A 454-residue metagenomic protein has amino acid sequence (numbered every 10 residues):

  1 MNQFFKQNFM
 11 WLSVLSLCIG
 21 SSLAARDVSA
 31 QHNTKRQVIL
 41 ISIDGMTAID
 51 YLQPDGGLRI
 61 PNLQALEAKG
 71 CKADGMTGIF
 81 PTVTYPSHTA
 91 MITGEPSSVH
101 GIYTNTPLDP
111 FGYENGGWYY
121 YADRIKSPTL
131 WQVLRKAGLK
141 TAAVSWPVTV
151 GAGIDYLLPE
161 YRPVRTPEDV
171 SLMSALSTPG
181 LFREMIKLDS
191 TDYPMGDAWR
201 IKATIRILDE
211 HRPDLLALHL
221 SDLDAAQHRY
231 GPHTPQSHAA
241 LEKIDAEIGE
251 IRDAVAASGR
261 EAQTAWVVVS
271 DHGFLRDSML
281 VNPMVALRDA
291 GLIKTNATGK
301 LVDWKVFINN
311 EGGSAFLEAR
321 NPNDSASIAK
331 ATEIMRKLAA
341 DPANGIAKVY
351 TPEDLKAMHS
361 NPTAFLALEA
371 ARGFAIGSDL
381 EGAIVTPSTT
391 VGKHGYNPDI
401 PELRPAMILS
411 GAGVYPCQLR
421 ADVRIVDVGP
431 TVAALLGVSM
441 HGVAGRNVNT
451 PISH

Functional and structural regions predicted by a protein language model:
N2-S13: Bacterial N-terminal signal peptides that target proteins for export
W11-S22: Bacterial N-terminal signal peptides
V28-C71: Active-site-proximal N-terminal segment of extracellular/periplasmic enzymes that hydrolyze or transfer
N33, I49-Y51, L58, P194-L218 (+4 more regions): A long, amphipathic alpha-helix that forms part of the scaffold/cap immediately adjacent to metal-dependent active
R36, L58, D74, P81-V83 (+3 more regions): Secreted, luminal/periplasmic, and some membrane-associated catalytic domains that remodel anionic oxygen-ester
D74-I92, V144-I154, A444-N449: Short, solvent-exposed turn/loop segments enriched in Gly/Ser/Thr/Pro and often Arg
P96-G231, A339: His/Asp/Glu-rich, glycine-adjacent segments that coordinate divalent cations and/or stabilize oxyanion chemistry on
D289-T332, T390-L435: Substrate-binding rim/cap in mid-to-C-terminal beta-strand-loop elements of soluble/periplasmic
